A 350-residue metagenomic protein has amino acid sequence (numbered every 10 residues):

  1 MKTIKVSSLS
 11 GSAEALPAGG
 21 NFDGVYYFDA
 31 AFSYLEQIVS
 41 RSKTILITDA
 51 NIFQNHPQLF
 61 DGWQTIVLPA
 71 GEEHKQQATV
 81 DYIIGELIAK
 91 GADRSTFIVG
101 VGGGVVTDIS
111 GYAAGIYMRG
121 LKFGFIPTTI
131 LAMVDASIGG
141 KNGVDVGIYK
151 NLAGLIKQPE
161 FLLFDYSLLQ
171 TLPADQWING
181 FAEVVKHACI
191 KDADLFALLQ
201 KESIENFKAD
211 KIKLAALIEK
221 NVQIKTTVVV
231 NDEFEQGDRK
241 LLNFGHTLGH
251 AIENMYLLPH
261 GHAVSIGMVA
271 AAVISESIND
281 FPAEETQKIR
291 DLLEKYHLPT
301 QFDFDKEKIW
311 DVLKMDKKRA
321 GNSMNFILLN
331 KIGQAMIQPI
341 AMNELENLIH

Functional and structural regions predicted by a protein language model:
M1-F97: ATP/NTP phosphate-donor binding region
K2, V184, F281-H350: C-terminal charged capping/lid subdomain of soluble metabolic enzymes
L16, Y112, I116-E205: A glycine/threonine-rich phosphate-anchoring loop and its flanking beta-alpha core in nucleotide/phosphate-binding
V39, G91-D93, I116-Y117, D145-V146 (+3 more regions): Solvent-exposed alpha-helices and their adjacent loops that cap or buttress functional pockets in soluble metabolic
Y82-V101, D108-F125: Non-catalytic interfacial helical region
V105-Y112, M133, A251: Short glycine/serine/threonine-rich phosphate/pyrophosphate-binding segments that cradle anionic phosphate groups
E202-F304: Active-site segments that bind and position negatively charged phosphate/pyrophosphate groups
